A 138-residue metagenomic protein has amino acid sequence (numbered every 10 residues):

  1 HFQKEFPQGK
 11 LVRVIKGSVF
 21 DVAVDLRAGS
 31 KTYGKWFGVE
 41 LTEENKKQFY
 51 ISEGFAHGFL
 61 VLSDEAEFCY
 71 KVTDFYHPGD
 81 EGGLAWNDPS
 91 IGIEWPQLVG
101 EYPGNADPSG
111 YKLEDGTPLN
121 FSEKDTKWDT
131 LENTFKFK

Functional and structural regions predicted by a protein language model:
H1-E44, S63-E65, V72-K138: Non-catalytic, conserved peripheral segments adjacent to functional cores
F49, H57-L62, Y70: Short beta-strand His + acidic residue motifs that chelate non-heme Fe in jelly-roll/DSBH and cupin folds
